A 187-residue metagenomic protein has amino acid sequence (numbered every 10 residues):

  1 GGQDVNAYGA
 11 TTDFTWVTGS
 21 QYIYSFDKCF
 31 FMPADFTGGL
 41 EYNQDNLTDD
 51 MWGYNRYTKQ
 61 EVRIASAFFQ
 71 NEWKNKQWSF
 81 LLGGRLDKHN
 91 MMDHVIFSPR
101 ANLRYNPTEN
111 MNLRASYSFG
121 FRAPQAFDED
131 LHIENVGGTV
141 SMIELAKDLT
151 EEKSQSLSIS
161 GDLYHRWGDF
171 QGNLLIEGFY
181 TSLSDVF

Functional and structural regions predicted by a protein language model:
G1, N106, R114, D148-F187: Membrane-embedded beta-barrel scaffold of Gram-negative outer-membrane proteins
G1-D93, L175-E177: Face-selective signature of the C-terminal outer-membrane beta-barrel domain
T12-F14, M32, R63, V95 (+4 more regions): Residue-level preference for beta-strand/loop junctions
W16-S20, A67-F69, P99-A101, A115 (+2 more regions): Membrane-embedded beta-strands of outer-membrane beta-barrel proteins, especially the hydrophobic/small aromatic
Y24-F30, E72-Q77, F97, Y105-E109 (+3 more regions): Outer-membrane beta-barrel strand-turn architecture
F31-T37, S79-L81, N102, N106 (+3 more regions): Membrane-spanning beta-strand positions in outer-membrane beta-barrel proteins
M51, K59-E61, S98, A123-K153 (+1 more regions): Outer-membrane beta-barrel domain signature, especially the mid-to-C-terminal portions of large Gram-negative OMP
V62, F80, H94-S98, L103 (+3 more regions): A structural preference for long, well-packed, hydrophobic secondary-structure segments
